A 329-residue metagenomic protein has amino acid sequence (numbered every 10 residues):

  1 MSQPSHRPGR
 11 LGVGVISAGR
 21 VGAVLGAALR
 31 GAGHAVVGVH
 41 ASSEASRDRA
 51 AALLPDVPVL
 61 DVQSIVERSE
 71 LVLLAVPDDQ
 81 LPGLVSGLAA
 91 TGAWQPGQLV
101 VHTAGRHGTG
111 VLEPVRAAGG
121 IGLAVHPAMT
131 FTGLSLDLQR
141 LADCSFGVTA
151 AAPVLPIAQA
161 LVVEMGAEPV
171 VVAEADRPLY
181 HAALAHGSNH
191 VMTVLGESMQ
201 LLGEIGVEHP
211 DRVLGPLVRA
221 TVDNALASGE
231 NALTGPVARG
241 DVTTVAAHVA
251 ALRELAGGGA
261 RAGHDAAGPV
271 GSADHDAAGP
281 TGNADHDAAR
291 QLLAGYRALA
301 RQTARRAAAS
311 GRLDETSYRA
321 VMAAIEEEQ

Functional and structural regions predicted by a protein language model:
M1-E67: NAD(P)+-binding Rossmann beta1-loop-alpha1 motif at the extreme N-terminus of oxidoreductases
G9-G12, G97, D143: Phosphate-coordination loops involved in phosphoryl transfer and adenosine-cofactor binding
A23, A27-G31, A52, S86 (+3 more regions): Short, well-ordered alpha-helices that flank and scaffold nucleotide-derived cofactor binding pockets
G38-A41, V100-H102, V148: Short, hydrophobic beta-strand segments that form beta-sheet elements in well-ordered domains
E44, D48, P58-L136: Rossmann-like NAD(P)(H) cofactor-binding subdomain of soluble oxidoreductases
R47-L53, V115, G120, L136-A227 (+2 more regions): Internal alpha-helical scaffold of NAD(P)-dependent oxidoreductase catalytic cores
V222-D265, G279-A320, Q329: Interdomain hinge/lid region at the active-site interface of Rossmann-like NAD(P)-dependent oxidoreductases
